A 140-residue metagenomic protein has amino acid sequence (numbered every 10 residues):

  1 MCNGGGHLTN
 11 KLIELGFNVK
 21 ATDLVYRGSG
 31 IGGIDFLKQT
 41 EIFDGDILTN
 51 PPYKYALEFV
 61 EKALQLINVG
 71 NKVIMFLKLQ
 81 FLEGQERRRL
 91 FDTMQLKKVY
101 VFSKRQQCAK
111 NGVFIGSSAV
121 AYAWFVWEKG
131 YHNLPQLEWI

Functional and structural regions predicted by a protein language model:
M1-I140: Class I S-adenosyl-L-methionine-dependent methyltransferase catalytic core
